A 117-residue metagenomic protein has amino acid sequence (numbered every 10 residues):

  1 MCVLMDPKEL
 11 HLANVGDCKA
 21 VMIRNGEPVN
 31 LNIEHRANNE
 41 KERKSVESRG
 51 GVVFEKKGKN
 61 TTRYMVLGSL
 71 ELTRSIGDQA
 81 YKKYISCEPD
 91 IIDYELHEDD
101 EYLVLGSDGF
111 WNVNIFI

Functional and structural regions predicted by a protein language model:
M1-I117: PP2C/PPM-type serine/threonine phosphatase catalytic core, specifically the conserved beta-strand-loop-alpha-helix
